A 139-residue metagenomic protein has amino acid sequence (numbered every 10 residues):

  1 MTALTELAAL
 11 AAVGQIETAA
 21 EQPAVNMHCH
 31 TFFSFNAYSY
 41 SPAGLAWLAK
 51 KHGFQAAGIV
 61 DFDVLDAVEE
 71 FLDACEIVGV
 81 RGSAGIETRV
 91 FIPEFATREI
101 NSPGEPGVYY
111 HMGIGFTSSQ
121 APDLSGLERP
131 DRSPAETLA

Functional and structural regions predicted by a protein language model:
M1, E136-A139: Polar low-complexity intrinsically disordered regions
M1-T18: Histidine-rich, glycine-flanked metal-binding segment
E17-T137: A metal-dependent hydrolase metal-coordination microenvironment
